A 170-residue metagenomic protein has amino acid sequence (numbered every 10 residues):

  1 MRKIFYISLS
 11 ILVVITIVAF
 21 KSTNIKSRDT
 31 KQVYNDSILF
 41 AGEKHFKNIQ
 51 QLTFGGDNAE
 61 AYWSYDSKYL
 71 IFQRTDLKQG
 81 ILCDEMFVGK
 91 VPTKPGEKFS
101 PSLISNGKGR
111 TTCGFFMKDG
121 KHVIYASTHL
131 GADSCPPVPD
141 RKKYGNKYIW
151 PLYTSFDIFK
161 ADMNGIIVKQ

Functional and structural regions predicted by a protein language model:
M1-R28: Bacterial Sec-dependent N-terminal signal peptides
K26-K47: Blade/loop signatures of beta-propeller domains
I49-L52, P101-I104, K169-Q170: A short beta-strand motif characteristic of beta-propeller blades
F54-D57, Q73-F87, S105-T111, A126-F159: A flexible loop/linker signature enriched in serine peptidases of the S9 family
E60-Y62, C113: Conserved beta-strand position repeated once per blade in WD40 beta-propeller domains
Y65-D66, K118-D119: Residue-level detector of Asp-centered blade-edge/turn motifs that repeat once per structural unit in beta-propeller
S67-I71, V123: Hydrophobic beta-strand positions that form the internal "hydrophobic ladder" of WD40/Gbeta-like beta-propeller blades
V91-K94, D162-I166: Short loop/turn segments that connect beta-strands within beta-propeller blades
